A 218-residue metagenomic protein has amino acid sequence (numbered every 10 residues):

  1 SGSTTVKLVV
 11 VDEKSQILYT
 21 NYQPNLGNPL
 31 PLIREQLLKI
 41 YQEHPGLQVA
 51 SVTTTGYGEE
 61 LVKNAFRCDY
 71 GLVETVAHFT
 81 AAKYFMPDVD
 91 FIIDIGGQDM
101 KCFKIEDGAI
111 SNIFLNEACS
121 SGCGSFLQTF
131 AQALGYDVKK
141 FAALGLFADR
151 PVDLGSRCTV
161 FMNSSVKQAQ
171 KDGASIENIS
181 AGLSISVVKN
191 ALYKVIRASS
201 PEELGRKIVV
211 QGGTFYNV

Functional and structural regions predicted by a protein language model:
S1-K14, V89-E106: Gly/Thr-rich phosphate-binding beta-strand-loop-beta motif of the actin/hexokinase/Hsp70
S1-K39, N112-I113, E117-C119: Short glycine-rich, Thr/Ser-proximal phosphate-binding strand/loop in the N-terminal lobe of ATP-dependent enzymes
Y22-N25, Y41-T75, K104, S111-N112: Short beta-strand-loop/turn "lid" adjacent to the catalytic site in phosphate-handling enzymes
N28-P29, D107-R150: Glycine-rich phosphate-binding loop plus the immediately following alpha-helix
L37-A50, A191-L204: Phosphate/pyrophosphate-binding loops at sites that engage ATP/ADP/AMP, CoA/4′-phosphopantetheine, polyphosphate
G58, S186, S199-V218: Glycine-rich phosphate-binding loops at beta-strand->alpha-helix junctions
S164-K194: Adenine-nucleotide phosphate-binding core of ATP-dependent small-molecule kinases
